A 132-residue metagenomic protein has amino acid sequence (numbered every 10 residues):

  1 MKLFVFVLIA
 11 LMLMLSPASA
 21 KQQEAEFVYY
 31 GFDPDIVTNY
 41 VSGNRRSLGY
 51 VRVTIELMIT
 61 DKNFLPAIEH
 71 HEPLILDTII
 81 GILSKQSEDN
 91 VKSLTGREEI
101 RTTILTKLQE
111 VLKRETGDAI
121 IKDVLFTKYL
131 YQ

Functional and structural regions predicted by a protein language model:
M1-Q132: Flexible, low-complexity charged segments
